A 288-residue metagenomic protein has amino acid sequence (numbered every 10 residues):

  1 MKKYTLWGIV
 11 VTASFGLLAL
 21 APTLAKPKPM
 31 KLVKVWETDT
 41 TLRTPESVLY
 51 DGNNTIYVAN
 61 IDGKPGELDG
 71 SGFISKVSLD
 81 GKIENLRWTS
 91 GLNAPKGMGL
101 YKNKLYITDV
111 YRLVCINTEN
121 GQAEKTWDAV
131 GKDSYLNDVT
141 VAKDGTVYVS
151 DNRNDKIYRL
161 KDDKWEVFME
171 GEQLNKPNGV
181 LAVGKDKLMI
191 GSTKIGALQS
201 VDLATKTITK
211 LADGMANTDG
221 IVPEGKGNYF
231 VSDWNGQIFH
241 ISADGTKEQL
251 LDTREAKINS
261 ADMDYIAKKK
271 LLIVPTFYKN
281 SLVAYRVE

Functional and structural regions predicted by a protein language model:
M1-P29: Bacterial Sec-dependent N-terminal signal peptides
L32, R112-D144, S150: Asp-box/WD-like beta-propeller blade repeats and closely related beta-sheet repeat scaffolds
V33-T38, K82-T89, Q122-A129, K164-G171 (+2 more regions): A short beta-strand motif characteristic of beta-propeller blades
T41-N53, A59, G70, T89-K104 (+5 more regions): Beta-rich, blade/repeat-based domains predominating in secreted/periplasmic proteins but also intracellular
N60-D80: Beta-propeller domains
D62-G66, R112, N154-K156, I195-G196 (+1 more regions): Short glycine/acidic-enriched loop and turn motifs that connect beta-strands
V77-G81, N117-Q122, L160-K164, D202-K206 (+2 more regions): Short loop/turn segments that connect beta-strands within beta-propeller blades
D262-E288: Blade-level signature of beta-propeller repeat domains, shared across WD40, Kelch, NHL, RCC1 and BNR/Asp-box propellers
